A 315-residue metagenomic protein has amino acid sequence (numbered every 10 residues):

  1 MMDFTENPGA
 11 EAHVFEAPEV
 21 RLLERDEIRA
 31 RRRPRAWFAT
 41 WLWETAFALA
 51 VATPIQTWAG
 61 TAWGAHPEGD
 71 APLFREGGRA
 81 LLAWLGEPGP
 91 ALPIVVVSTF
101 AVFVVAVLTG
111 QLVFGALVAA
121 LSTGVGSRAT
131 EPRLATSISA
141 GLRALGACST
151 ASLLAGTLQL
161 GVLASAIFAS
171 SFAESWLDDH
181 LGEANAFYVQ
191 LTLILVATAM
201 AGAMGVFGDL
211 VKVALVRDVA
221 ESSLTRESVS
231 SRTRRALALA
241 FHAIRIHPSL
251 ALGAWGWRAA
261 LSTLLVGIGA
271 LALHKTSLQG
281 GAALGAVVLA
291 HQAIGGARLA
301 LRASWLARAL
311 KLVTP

Functional and structural regions predicted by a protein language model:
M2-P315: Hydrophobic alpha-helical membrane segments
